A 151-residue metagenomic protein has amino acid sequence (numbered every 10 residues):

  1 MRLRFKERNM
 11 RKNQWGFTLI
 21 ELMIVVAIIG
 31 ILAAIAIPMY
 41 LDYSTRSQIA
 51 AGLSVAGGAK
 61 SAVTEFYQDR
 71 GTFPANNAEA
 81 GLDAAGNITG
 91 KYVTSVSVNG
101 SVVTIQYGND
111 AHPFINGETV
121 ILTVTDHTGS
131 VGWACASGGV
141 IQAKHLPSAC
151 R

Functional and structural regions predicted by a protein language model:
M1-I20: N-terminal leader/signal peptides at the extreme start of proteins
W15, I28, T45-Q48: Amphipathic alpha-helical protein-protein interaction surfaces
I20-V25, Q48-I49: Short, hydrophobic alpha-helical membrane anchors of single-pass surface/secreted proteins
M23-M39: Alpha-helical hydrophobic helix detector
D42-A80: Conserved hydrophobic/amphipathic alpha-helical signal-anchor segments
Q68-R151: Periplasmic/extracellular, small/polar-rich flexible segments of pilin-like filament-forming proteins
